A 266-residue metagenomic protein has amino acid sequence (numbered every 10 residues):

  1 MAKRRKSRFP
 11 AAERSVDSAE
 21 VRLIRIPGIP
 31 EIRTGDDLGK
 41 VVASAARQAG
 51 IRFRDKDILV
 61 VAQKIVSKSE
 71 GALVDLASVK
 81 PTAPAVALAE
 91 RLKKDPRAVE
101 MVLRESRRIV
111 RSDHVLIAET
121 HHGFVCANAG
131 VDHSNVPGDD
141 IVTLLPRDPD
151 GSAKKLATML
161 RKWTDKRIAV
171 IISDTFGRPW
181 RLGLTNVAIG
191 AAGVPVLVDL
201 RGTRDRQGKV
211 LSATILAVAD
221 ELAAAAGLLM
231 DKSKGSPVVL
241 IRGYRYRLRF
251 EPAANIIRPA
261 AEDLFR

Functional and structural regions predicted by a protein language model:
A2-R266: N-terminal and secondary-structure boundary signal
